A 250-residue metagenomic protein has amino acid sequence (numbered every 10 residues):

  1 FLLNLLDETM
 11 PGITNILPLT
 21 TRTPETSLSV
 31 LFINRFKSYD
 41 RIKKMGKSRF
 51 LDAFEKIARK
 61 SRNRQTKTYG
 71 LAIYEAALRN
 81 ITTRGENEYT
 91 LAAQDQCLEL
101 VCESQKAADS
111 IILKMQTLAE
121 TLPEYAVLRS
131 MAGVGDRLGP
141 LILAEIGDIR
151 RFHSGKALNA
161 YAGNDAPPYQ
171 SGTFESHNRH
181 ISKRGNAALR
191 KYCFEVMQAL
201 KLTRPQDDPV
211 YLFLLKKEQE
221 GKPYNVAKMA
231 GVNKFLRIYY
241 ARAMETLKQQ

Functional and structural regions predicted by a protein language model:
F1-Q250: A detector of single, family-specific signature residues that are central to catalytic or substrate-handling motifs
